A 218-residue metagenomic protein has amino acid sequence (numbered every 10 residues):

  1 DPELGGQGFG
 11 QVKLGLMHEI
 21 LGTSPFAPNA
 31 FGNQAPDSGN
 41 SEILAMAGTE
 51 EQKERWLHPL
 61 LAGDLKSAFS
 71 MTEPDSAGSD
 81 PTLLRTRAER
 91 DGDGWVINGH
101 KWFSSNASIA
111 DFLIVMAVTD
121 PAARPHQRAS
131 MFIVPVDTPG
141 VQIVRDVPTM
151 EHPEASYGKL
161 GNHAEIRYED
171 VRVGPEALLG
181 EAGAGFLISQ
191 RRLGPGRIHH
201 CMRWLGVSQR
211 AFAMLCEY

Functional and structural regions predicted by a protein language model:
D1, T49, G99: Active-site glycine-centered loops adjacent to acidic/histidine catalytic or metal-binding residues that shape
P2, G92, C216-Y218: Short, intrinsically disordered, charge-balanced linker/junction segments flanking boundaries in proteins
Q7-F9, F31-G32, Q52-L205, Q209: FAD-binding core of flavoproteins
L14-H18, F112: Amphipathic alpha-helical segments in well-structured domains
H18-A30, A88: Glycine-/small-residue-rich beta-strand-loop submotif within the FAD-binding core of flavoenzymes
A30-E51, D80: N-terminal glycine-rich flavin-associated loop
G206, A213-E217: Face-specific signal for non-transmembrane alpha helices
